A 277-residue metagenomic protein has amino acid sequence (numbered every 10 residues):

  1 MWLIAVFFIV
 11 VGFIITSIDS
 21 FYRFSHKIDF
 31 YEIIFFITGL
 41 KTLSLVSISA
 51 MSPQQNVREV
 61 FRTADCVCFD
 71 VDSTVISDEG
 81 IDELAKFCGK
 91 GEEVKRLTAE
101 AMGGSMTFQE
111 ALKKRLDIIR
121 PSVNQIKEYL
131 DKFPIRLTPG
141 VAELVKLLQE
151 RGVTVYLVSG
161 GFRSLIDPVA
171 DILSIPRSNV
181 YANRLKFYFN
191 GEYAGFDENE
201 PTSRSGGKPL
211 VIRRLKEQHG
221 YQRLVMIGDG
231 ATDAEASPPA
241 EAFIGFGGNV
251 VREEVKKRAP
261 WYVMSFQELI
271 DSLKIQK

Functional and structural regions predicted by a protein language model:
W2-D19, D29-V71, S77-D78, K90: Non-catalytic pre-domain segments flanking phosphatase-related domains
A50-R184: Alpha-helical substrate-recognition element adjacent to the catalytic core
S159-G160, R223-R258: Acidic, Mg2+-coordinating phosphoryl-transfer loop and its flanking beta/alpha structural elements, shared across
I175-T202: Histidine/lysine/aspartate-rich catalytic loop segments that bind and position anionic ligands
A182-F187, G247-R252, Q267-L269: Short, acidic/turn-prone active-site loops that include or flank metal/cofactor- and phosphate-binding residues
G206-T232: Conserved Lys-Pro-Asp/Glu-containing loop-to-beta segment of HAD-superfamily phosphomonoesterases, centered on
W261-S265: Short acidic-hydrophobic, aromatic-tinged amphipathic segments that line or gate anion-handling sites
